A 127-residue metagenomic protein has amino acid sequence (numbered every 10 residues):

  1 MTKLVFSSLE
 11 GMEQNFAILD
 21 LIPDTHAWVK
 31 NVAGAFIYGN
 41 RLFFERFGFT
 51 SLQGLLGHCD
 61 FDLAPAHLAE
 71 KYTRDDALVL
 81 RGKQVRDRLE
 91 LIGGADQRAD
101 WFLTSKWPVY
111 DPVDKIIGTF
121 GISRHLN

Functional and structural regions predicted by a protein language model:
M1-T25, V29, S105, Y110 (+1 more regions): PAS-family sensory modules
F6, L80-Q84, L89-S105, Y110-I117: Per-ARNT-Sim (PAS) sensory domains and their PAS-associated C-terminal
F6-S8, A64-L78, R88: PAS/Per-ARNT-Sim sensory domains
A27, A35-I37: Conserved hydrophobic beta-strand signature of PAS-family and PAS-like sensory domains
K30, D60, Y72-D76, D87-E90 (+2 more regions): Polar/charged side chains located within well-ordered beta-strands of beta-rich proteins
A33-A35, E45: PAS/PAS-like sensory domains across diverse signaling proteins
N40-F43: N-terminal capping loop/helix in small sensory signaling domains highlighted by a polar->aromatic N-x2-3-F motif
L55-H67: PAS-family sensory/regulatory domains
